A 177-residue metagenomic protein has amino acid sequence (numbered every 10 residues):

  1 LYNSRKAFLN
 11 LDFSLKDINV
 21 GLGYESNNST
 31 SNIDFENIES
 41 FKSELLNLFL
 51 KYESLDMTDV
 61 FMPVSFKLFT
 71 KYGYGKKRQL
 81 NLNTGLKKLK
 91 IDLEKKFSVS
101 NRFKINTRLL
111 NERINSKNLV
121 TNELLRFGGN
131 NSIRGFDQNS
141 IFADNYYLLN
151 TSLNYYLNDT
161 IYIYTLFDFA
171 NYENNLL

Functional and structural regions predicted by a protein language model:
L1-N106, L110-E112, Y172-N175: Transmembrane beta-strand segments of outer-membrane beta-barrel domains in Gram-negative and organellar OMPs
S98-N174: Extracytoplasmic gating/loop element in the C-terminal half of outer-membrane beta-barrel translocons and assembly
